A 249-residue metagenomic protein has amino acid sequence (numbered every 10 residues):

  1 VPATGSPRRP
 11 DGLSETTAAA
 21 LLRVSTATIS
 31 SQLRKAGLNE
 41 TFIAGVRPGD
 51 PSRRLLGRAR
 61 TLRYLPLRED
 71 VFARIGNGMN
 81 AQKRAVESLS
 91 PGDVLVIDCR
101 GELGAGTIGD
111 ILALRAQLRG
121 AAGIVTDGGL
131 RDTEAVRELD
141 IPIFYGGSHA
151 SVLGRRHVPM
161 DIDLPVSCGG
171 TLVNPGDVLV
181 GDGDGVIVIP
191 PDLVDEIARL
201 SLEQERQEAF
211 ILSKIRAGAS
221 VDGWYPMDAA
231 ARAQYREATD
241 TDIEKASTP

Functional and structural regions predicted by a protein language model:
P2-P175, I189-P249: Feature captures the catalytic cores and cofactor-binding loops of soluble hydro-lyases/lyases that act on carboxylate
L179: C-terminal binding/interaction regions
D182: Beta-strand-loop-alpha-helix segment that lines the small-molecule cofactor/substrate pocket of alpha/beta enzymes
G185-I187: Channel- or pocket-lining gating/hinge segments that regulate access to a cavity or pore
